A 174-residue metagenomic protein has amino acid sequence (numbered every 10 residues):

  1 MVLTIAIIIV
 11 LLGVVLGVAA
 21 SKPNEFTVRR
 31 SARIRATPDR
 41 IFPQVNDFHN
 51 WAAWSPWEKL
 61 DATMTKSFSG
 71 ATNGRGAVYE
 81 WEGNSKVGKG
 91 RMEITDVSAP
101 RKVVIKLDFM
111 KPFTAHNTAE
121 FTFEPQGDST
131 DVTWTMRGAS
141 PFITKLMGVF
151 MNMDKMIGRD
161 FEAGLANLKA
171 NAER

Functional and structural regions predicted by a protein language model:
L3-A71: Hydrophobic ligand-binding cavity/cleft-lining segments
K22-N24, A71, N84-K86, K111-A115 (+1 more regions): A generic structural micro-feature
T27-R29, V87-M92, T114-A119: Short, surface-exposed coil-to-beta transition loops
I34-A36, S85-V87, S98, P125-G127: A generic beta-sheet turn/junction motif
V45-S55, G83, L165, K169-A172: Sec/Tat-exported extracytoplasmic proteins
F68-R75, D96-S98, P125: Flexible, solvent-exposed loop/hinge segments and secondary-structure transition points
A77-N84, V104-M110: Short beta-strand segments that buttress and anchor functional surface loops
T95-D96, V104-E162, L168-A170, R174: Beta-strand/loop substructures that line and gate deep hydrophobic ligand-binding cavities in soluble
